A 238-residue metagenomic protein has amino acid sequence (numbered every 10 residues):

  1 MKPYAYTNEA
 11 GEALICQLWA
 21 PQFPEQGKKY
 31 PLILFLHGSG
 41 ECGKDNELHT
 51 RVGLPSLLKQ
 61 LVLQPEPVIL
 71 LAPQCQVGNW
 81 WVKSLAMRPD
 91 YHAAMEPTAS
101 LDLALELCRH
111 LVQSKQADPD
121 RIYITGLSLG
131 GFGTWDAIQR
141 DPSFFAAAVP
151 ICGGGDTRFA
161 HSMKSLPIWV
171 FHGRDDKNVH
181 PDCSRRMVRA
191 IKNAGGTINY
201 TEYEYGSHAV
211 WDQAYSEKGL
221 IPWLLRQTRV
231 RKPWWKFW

Functional and structural regions predicted by a protein language model:
M1-L32, V68, S100-E106, T125-L127 (+6 more regions): A domain-start/cap signature at the N-terminus of enzymes
F23-K28, W81-S128: Gly/Ser-rich "nucleophile elbow"/oxyanion-hole loop immediately N-terminal to the catalytic nucleophile in hydrolases
L36-G38, H172-G173: The conserved beta1-alpha1 loop
S39-L101: Active-site machinery of serine-nucleophile hydrolases
R51-L61, C152-A160, D182, R186: Alpha-helical scaffolding within the catalytic cores of extracellular/periplasmic polymer-degrading hydrolases
E66, M163-I168: Short, proline-enriched alpha-helix->beta-strand connector loops that line the catalytic pocket of alpha/beta-hydrolase
R109-K164: Primarily recognizes the serine-hydrolase "nucleophile elbow" in alpha/beta-hydrolase and SGNH/GDSL folds
I151, R158, P167-W238: C-terminal catalytic histidine-bearing segment of alpha/beta-hydrolase fold enzymes
